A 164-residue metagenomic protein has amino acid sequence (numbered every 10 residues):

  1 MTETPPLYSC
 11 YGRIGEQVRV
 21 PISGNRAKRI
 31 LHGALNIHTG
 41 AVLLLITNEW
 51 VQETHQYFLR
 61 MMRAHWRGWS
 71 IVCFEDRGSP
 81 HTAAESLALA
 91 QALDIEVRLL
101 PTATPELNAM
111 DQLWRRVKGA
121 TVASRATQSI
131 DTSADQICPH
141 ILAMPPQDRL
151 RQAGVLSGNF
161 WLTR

Functional and structural regions predicted by a protein language model:
M1-R60, G158-T163: Extended, low-complexity cationic-aromatic segments
E3-T4, T39, Q52-L100: RNase H-like DDE/DDD metal-dependent nuclease/strand-transfer catalytic core used by mobile genetic elements
C10-R13, Q91-A92, R115-K118: Short, hinge-like loop/turn segments at secondary-structure boundaries
Q17-G24, A92-Q112, A126: RNase H-like polynucleotidyl transferase catalytic core
A34, H65, R116: Conserved catalytic core of Hanks-type protein kinase domains
E75-R77, A84, R98-V122, D131-S133: RNase H-like two-metal-ion nuclease catalytic core shared by retroviral integrases and related mobile-element nucleases
D111-R164: C-terminal anion-handling pockets and recognition modules
